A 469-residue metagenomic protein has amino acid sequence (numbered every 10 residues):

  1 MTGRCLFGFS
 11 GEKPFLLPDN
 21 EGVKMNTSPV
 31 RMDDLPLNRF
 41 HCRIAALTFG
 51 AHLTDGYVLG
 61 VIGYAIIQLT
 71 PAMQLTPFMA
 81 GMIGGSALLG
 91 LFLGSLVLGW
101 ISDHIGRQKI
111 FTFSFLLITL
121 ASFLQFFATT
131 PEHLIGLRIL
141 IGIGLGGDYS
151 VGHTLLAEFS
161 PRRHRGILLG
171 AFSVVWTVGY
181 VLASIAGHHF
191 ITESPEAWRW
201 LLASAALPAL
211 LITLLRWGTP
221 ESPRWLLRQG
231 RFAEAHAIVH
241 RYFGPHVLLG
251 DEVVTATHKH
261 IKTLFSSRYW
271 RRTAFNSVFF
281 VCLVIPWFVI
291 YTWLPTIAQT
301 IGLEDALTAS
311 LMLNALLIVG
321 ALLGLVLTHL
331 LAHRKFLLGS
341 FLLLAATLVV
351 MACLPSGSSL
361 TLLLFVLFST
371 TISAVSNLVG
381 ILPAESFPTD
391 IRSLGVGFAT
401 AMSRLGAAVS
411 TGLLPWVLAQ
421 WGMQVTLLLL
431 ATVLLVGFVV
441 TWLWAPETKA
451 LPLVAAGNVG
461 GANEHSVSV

Functional and structural regions predicted by a protein language model:
E12-V469: Transmembrane-helix signature of 12-pass secondary carriers
